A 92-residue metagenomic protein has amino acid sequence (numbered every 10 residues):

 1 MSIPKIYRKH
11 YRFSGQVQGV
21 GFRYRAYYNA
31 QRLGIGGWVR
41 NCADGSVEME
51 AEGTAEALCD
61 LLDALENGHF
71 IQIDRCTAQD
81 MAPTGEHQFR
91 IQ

Functional and structural regions predicted by a protein language model:
M1-Q92: Intrinsically disordered, low-complexity, mixed-charge
